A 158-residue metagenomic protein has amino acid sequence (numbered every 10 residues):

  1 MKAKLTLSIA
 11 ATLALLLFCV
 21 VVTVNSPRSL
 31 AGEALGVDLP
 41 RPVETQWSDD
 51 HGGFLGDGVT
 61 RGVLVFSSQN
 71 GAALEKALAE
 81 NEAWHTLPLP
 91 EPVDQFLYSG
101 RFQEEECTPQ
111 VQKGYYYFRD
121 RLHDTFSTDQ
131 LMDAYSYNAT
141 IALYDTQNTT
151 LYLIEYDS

Functional and structural regions predicted by a protein language model:
M1-L16: N-terminal Sec-pathway targeting helices
K2-K4, K76, K113: Context-gated lysine
T12-L15, R28-L35, Q110-Q112, R119-D124: A generic short-segment signal for beta-strand/edge and adjacent turn/coil regions
L16-P88: N-terminal export/targeting and maturation segments
H85-Y152, D157: Functional cores of ribonucleases/endoribonucleases
